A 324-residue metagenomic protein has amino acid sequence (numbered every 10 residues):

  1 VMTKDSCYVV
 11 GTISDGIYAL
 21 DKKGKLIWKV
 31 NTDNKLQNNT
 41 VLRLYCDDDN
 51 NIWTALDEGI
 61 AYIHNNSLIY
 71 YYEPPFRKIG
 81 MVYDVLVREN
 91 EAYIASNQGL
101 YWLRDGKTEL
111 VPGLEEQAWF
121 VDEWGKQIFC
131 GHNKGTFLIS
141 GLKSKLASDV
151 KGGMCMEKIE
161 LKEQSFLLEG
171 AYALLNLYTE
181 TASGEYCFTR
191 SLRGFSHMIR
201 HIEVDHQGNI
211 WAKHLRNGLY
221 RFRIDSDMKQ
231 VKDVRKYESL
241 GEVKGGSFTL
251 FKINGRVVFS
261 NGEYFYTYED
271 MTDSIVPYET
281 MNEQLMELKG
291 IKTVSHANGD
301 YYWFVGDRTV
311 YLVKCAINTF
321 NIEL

Functional and structural regions predicted by a protein language model:
V1-L324: Carboxylate-rich, polar loop motifs that coordinate divalent cations or form catalytic acidic clusters
